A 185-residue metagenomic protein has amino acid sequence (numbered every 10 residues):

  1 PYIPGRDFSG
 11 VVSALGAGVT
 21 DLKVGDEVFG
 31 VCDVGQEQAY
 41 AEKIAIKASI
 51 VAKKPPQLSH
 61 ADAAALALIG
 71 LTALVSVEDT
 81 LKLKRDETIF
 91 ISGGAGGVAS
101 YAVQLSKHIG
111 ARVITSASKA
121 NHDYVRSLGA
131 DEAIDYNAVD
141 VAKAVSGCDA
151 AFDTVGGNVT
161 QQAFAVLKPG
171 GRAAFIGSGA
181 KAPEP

Functional and structural regions predicted by a protein language model:
P1-P185: Terminal helix/beta-alpha structural elements that buttress the NAD(P)+-binding lobe
